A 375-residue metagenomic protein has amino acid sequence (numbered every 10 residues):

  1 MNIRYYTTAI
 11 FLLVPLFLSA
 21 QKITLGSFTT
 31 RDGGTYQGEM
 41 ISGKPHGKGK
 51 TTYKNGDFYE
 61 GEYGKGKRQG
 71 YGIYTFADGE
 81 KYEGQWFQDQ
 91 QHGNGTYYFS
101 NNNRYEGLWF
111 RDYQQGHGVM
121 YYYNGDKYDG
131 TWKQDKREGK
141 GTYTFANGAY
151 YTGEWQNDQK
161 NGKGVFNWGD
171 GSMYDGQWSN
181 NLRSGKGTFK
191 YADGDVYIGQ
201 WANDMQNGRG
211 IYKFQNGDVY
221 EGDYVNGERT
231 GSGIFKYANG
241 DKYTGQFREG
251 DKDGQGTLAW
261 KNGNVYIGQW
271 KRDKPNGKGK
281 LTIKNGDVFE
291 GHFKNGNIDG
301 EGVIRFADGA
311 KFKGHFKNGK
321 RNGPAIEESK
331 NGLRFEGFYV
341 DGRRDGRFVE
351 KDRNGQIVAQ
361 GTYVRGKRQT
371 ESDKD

Functional and structural regions predicted by a protein language model:
M1-T7: Bacterial N-terminal signal peptides that target proteins for export
I10-F11, I357: Intrinsic-disorder-linked linear interaction elements in eukaryotic regulatory proteins
L12-S19: Hydrophobic h-region of N-terminal signal peptides that target proteins for export in Gram-negative bacteria
K22-E39: Short N-terminal segments immediately surrounding and downstream of signal-peptide cleavage
T35-H46, F58-Q69, K81-H92, R104-Q115 (+11 more regions): Conserved anchor residues at repeat-unit boundaries in beta-strand-based tandem repeats, strongest for the MORN repeat
K50, I73, T96, V119 (+10 more regions): Extracellular beta-strand solenoid repeats
D373-D375: Short, solvent-exposed mixed-charge patches
